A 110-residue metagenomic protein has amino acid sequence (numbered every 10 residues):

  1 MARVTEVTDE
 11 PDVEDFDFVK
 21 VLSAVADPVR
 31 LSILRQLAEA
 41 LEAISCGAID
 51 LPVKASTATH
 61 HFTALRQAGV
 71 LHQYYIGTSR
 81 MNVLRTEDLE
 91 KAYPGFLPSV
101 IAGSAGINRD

Functional and structural regions predicted by a protein language model:
A2-D17, R35-A40, T86-D110: Amphipathic alpha-helical dimerization/coiled-coil segments that flank or bridge DNA-binding/regulatory modules
R3-V7, L22, L31, R35-A38 (+3 more regions): N-proximal short alpha-helices
V19-S56, I76-D88: N-terminal helix-turn-helix DNA-binding core of bacterial DNA-binding proteins
D27, H61, P94: Conserved acidic functional residues
G47-L71: Canonical helix-turn-helix DNA-binding module
R66-L71, R80-V83, P98-V100: A general structural signal for short secondary-structure boundary/capping elements
Y74-Y75, Y93: Sequence-level detector for tyrosine residue identity
